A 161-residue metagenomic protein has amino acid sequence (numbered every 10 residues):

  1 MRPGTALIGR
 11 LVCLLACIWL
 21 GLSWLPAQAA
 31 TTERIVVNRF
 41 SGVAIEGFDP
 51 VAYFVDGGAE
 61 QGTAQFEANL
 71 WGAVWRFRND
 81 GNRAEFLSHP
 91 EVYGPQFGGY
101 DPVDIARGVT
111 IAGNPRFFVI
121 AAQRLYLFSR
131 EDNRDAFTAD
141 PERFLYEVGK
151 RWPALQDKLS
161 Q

Functional and structural regions predicted by a protein language model:
R2-L14: Bacterial N-terminal signal peptides that target proteins for export
V12-S23: Bacterial N-terminal signal peptides
A27-Q161: Charged, low-complexity intrinsically disordered segments
